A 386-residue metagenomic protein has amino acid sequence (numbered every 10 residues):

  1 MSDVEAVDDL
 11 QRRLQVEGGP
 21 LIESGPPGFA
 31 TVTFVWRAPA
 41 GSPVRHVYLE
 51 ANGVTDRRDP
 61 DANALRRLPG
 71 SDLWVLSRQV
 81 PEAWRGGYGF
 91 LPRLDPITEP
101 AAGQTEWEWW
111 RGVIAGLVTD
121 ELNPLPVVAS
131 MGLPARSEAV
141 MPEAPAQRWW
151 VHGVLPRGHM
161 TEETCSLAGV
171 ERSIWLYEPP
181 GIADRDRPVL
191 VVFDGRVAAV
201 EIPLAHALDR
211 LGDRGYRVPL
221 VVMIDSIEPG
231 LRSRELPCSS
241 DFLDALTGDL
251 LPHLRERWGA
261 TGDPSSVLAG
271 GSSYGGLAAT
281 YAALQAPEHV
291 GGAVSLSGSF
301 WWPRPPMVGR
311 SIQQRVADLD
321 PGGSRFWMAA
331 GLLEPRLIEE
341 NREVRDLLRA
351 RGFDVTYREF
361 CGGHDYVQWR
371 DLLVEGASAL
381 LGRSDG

Functional and structural regions predicted by a protein language model:
V4, S24-A83, R93-L155: Aromatic-rich carbohydrate-binding modules that target alpha-glucans
W84-P92, L176, R187, F242 (+3 more regions): Short beta-strand segments enriched for Tyr within beta-sheet-rich domains, predominantly fibronectin type III
W175-E178, D184-R196: Short beta-strand element of the alpha/beta-hydrolase
V191-R257: Cap/lid segment of the alpha/beta-hydrolase catalytic domain
G195, S226, V294-P303, L332: Active-site nucleophile loop of the alpha/beta-hydrolase fold
P203, G262-P321: Primarily recognizes the serine-hydrolase "nucleophile elbow" in alpha/beta-hydrolase and SGNH/GDSL folds
W301-V367: The feature captures the conserved acid-bearing segment of alpha/beta-hydrolase catalytic domains
Q368-S378: Post-His helix in hydrolase/transferase enzymes
